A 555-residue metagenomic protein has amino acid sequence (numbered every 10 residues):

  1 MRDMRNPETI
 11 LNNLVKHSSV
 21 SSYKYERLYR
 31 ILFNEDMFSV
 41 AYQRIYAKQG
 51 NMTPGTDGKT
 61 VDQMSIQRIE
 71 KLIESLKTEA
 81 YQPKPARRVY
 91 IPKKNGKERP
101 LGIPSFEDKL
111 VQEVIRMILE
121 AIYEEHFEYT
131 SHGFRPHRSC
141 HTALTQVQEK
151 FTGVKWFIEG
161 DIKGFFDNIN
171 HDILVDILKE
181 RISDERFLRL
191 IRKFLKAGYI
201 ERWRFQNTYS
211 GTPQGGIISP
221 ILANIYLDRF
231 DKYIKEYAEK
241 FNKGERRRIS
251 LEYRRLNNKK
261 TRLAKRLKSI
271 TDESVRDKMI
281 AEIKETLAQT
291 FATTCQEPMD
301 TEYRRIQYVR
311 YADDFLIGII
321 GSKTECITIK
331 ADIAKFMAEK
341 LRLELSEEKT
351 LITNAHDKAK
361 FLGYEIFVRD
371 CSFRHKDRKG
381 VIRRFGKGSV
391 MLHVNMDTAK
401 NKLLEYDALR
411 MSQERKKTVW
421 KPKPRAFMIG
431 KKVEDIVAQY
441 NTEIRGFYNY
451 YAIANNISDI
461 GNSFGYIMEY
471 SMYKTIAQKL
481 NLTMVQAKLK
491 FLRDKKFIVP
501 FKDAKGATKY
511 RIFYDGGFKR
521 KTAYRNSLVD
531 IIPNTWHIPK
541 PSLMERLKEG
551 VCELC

Functional and structural regions predicted by a protein language model:
M1-C555: Non-catalytic terminal/accessory segments
